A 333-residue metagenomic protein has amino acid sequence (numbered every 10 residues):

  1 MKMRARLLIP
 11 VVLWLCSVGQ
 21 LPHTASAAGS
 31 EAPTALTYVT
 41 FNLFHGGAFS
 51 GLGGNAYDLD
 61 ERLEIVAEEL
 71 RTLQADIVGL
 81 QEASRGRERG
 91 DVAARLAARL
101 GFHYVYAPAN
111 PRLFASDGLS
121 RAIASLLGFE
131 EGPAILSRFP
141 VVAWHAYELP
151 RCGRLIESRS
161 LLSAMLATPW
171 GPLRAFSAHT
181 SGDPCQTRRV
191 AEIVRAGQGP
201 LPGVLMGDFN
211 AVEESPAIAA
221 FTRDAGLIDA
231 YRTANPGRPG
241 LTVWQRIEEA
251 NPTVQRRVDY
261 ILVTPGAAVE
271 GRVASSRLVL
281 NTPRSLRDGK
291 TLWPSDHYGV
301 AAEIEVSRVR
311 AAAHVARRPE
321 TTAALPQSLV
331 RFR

Functional and structural regions predicted by a protein language model:
K2-L8, W14-F102, Y106-L119, L126 (+1 more regions): N-terminal, active-site-proximal structural segment of metallo-dependent hydrolase catalytic domains
S30-P33, T72, L96-A98, L126-F129 (+6 more regions): Extracellular/periplasmic catalytic domains that process cell-envelope and extracellular macromolecules
L36-L43, V66-R89, L136, A164 (+5 more regions): Active-site beta-strand/loop signature of hydrolases that rely on acidic residues for catalysis
L43-G46, A83-R87, N110-L113, V141-V142 (+4 more regions): Solvent-exposed loop/turn segments at secondary-structure junctions within structured extracellular/periplasmic domains
E61, I65-E68, D91, R95 (+7 more regions): Extracytoplasmic/secreted proteins, especially bacterial periplasmic and envelope-associated proteins
R71-A75, A97-G101, V105, V141 (+2 more regions): Sec-exported extracytoplasmic/periplasmic mature domains
A83-P172, R277: Structured beta-strand-rich core segments of catalytic domains in phosphoester-bond hydrolases
E148, P184, R195-G203, A211-R333: Metal-dependent phosphoester-hydrolase catalytic domains
